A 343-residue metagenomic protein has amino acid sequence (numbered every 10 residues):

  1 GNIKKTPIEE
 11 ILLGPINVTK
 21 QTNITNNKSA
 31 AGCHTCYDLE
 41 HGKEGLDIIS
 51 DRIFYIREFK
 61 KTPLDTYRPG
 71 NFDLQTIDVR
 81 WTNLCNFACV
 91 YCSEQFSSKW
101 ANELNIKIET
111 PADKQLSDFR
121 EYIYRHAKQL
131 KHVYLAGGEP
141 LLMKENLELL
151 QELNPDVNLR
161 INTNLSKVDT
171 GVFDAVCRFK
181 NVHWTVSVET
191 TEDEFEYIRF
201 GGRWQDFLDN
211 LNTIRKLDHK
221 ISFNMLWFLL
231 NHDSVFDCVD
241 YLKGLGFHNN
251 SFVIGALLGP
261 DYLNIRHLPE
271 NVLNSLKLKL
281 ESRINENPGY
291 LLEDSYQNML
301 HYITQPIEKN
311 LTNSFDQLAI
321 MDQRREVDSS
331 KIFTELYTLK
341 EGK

Functional and structural regions predicted by a protein language model:
G1, K5-A112, Y124-K128, D294-K343: N-terminal pre-core extensions flanking Radical SAM catalytic domains
T6, A31, Q75, N83 (+5 more regions): A structural signal for well-ordered alpha-helical segments within the folded catalytic domains of diverse enzymes
E9-L12, C89, L147-Q151, N212-R215 (+1 more regions): Non-transmembrane alpha-helical segments in soluble domains of secreted/periplasmic/extracellular proteins
N27-D51, N181-H183, S187, E192 (+2 more regions): A broadly tuned preference for mixed-charge, low-complexity surface segments
L74-L84, Q95-Q115, K128-M143, N154-D169 (+3 more regions): Core AdoMet radical
E121-A127, L150-L153, A175-C177, I214: Leucine-rich repeat
E145-Q151, D169-V176, S234-C238: Distinct, well-ordered alpha-helical segments
R160, K180-T185, Q205-G342: Conserved C-terminal portion of the radical SAM core fold that forms the substrate/S-adenosylmethionine-binding
